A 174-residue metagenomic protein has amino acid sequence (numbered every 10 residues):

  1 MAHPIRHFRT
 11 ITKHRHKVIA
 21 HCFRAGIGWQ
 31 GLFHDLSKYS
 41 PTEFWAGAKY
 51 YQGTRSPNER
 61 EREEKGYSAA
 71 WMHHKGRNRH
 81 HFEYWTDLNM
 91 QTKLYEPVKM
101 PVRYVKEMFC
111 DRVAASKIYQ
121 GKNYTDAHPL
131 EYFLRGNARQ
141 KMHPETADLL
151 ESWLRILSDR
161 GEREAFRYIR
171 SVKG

Functional and structural regions predicted by a protein language model:
M1-G174: Metal-dependent phosphohydrolase cores
